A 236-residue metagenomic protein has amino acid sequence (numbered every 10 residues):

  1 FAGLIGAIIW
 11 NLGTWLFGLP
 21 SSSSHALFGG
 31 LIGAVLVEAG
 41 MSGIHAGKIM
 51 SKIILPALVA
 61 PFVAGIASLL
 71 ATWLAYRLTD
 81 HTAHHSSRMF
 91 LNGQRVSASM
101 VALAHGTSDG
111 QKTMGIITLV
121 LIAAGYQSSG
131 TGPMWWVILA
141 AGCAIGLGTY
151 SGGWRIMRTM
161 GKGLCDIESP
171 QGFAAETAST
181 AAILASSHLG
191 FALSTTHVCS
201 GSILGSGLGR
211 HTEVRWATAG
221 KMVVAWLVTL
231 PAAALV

Functional and structural regions predicted by a protein language model:
F1-V236: Multi-pass alpha-helical transmembrane bundle typical of ion/small-solute transporters and intramembrane aspartyl
